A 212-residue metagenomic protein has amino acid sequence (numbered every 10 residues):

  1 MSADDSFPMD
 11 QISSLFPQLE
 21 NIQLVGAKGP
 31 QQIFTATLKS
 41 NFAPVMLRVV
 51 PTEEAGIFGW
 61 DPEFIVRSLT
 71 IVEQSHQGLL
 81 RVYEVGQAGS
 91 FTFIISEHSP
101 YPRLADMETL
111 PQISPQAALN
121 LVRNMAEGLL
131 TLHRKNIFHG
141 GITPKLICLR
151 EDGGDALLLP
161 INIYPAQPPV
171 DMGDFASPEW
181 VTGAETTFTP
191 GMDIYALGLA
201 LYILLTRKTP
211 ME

Functional and structural regions predicted by a protein language model:
P30-P62, L69: ATP-binding glycine-rich loop module of kinase domains
V85: Activation-segment/catalytic-loop signature of the eukaryotic protein kinase fold
G89-R103: Conserved short submotifs of the Hanks-type protein kinase catalytic core that shape the nucleotide-binding pocket
L104-I113: AlphaC helix of the protein kinase catalytic domain
L121-V122: Activation segment signature within eukaryotic-like protein kinase domains
E127-I137: Protein kinase catalytic-loop region centered on the HRD/HxD motif
W180-P190: Conserved end of the kinase activation segment
